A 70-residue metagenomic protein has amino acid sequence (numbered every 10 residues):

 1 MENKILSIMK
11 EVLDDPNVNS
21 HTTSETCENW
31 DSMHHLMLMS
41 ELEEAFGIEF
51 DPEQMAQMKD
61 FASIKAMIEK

Functional and structural regions predicted by a protein language model:
M1-V18, E69-K70: Thiotemplate assembly-line natural product biosynthesis machinery
E2, H35, I48: Functionally critical, cavity-lining and gating residues within the transmembrane helices of 12-TM secondary
V12-N29, G47-Q57: Phosphopantetheine carrier-protein modules
S32-M39: Amphipathic alpha-helical interaction surfaces in cytosolic regulatory modules
D60-S63: Residue-level recognition of oxygen-bearing side chains
